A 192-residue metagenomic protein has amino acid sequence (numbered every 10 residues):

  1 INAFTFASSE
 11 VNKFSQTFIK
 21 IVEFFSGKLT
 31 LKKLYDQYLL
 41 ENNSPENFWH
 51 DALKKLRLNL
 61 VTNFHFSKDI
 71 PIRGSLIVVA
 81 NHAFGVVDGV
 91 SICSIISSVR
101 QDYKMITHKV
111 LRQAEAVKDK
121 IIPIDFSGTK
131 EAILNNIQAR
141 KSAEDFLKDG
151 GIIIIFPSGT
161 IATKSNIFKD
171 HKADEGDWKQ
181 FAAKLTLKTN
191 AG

Functional and structural regions predicted by a protein language model:
I1-V79, G89-S91, R100: Membrane-anchoring hydrophobic helices of lipid-metabolizing enzymes
L56-G192: Soluble catalytic domains of membrane acyltransferases
